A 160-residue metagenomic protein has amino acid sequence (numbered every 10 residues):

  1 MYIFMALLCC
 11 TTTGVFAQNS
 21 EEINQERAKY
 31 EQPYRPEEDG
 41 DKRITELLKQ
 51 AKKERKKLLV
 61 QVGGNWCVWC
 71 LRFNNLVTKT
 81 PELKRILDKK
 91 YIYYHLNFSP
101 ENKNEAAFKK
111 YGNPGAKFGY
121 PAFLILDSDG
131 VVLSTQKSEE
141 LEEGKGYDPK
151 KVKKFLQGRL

Functional and structural regions predicted by a protein language model:
M1-S20: Bacterial Sec-dependent N-terminal signal peptides
Q18, G158-L160: Short, solvent-exposed mixed-charge patches
Q18-E38: N-proximal helix/coil linker or "cap" segments that precede and/or mark the start of modular domains
E38-L58: A short beta-strand-turn-helix
T45, K49, V68-L71, R85 (+2 more regions): Solvent-exposed, polar/charged alpha-helical surfaces in well-ordered, non-transmembrane soluble domains, broadly
E54-V68: Short active-site neighborhood of thiol/selenol oxidoreductases, capturing the structured segment around
G64-T78: Conserved redox-active cysteine motifs that mediate thiol-disulfide chemistry, especially di-cysteine Cys-X(1-2)-Cys
P81-L83, D88-V152: Thioredoxin-like thiol-disulfide oxidoreductase module
